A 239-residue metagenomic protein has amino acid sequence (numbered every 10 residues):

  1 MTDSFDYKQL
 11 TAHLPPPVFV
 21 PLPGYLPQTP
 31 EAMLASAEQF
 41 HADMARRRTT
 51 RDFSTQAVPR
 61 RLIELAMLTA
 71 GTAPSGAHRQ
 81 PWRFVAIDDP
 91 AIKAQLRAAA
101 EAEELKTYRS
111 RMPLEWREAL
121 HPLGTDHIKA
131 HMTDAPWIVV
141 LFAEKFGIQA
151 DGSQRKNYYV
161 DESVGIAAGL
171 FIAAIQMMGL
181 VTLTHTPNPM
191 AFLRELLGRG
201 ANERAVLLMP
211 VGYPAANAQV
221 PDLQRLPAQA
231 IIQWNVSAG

Functional and structural regions predicted by a protein language model:
T2, H13, Q80-V164: Glycine/small-residue-rich phosphate/adenosyl-binding loop
T2-A32, S36, D126, L207-G239: C-terminal helix-cap and adjacent tail motif
V18-L26, H41-Q56: Generic N-terminal amphipathic, Lys/Arg-enriched alpha-helix
P59: Conserved, non-catalytic sequence blocks in retroelement Pol enzymes and Pol-derived host proteins
M67-A70, V139, K145-L196: Small-aliphatic-rich amphipathic alpha-helix that forms the alpha element of a beta-alpha
T69-G71, P122-H127, L193-E195, A218: Glycine-rich, charged/polar anion/phosphate-binding loops that engage phosphate groups from diverse ligands
G71-H78: Glycine-rich phosphate/pyrophosphate-binding beta-alpha loops
E104-M112, G198-P221: A glycine-rich helix N-cap at a beta->alpha junction
